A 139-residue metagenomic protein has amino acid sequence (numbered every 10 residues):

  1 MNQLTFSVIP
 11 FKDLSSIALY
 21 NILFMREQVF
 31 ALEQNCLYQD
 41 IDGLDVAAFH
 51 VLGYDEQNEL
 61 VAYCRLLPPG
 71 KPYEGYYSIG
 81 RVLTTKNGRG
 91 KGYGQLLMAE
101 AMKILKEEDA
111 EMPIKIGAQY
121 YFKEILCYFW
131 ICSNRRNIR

Functional and structural regions predicted by a protein language model:
M1-H50, Y54-L60: Short amphipathic alpha-helix that is part of the acyltransferase structural core
I9, Q119-Y121: Short loop/turn motifs enriched for small/polar and acidic residues
V29, I104, I125: Short alpha-helical functional segments enriched in proximate histidine and acidic residues
L52, E59-P68, G75-L83: Conserved beta-strand in the GNAT
T84, G90-K103: Conserved acetyl-CoA-binding loop-helix of GNAT-fold acetyltransferases
R89, E107, K123-Y128: Acidic/histidine-enriched, beta-strand-rich ligand/metal-binding domains
M98, L105-Q119: Conserved GNAT acetyl-CoA-binding A-motif
K115, C127, I131-R139: Conserved catalytic-core motifs of GNAT/GCN5-like acyltransferases
